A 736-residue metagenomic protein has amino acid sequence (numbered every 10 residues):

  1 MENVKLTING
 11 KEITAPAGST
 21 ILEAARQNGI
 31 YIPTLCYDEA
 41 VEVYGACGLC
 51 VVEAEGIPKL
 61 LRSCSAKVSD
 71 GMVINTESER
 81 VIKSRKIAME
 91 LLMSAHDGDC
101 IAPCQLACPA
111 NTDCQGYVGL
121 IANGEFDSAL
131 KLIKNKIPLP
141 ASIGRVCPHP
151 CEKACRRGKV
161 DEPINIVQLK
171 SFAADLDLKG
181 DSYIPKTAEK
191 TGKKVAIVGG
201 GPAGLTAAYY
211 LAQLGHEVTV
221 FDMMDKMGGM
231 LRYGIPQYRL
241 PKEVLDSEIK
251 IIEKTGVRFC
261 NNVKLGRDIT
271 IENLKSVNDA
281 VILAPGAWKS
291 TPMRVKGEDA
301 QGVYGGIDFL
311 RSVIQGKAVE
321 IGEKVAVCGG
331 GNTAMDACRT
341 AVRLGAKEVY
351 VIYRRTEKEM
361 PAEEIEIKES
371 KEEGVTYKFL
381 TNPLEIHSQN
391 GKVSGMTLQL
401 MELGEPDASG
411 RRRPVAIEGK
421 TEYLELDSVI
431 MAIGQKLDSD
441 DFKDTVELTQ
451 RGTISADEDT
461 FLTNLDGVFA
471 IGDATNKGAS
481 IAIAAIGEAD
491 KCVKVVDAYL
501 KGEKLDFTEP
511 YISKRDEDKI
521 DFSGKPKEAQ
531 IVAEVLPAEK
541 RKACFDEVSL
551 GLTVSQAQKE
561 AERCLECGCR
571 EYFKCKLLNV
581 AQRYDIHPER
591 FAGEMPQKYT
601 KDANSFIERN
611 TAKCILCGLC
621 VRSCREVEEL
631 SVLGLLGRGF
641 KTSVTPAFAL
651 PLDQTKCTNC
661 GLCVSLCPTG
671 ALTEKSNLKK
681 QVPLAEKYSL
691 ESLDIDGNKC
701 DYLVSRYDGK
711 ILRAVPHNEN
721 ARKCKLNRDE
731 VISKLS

Functional and structural regions predicted by a protein language model:
M1-L106, Q115, G119, N123-D127 (+2 more regions): Signature of N-terminal electron-transfer/Fe-S-associated modules in redox systems
V4-T14, A54, V73-E77, I82-M89 (+10 more regions): N-terminal export/assembly segments and adjacent metallocofactor-ligating motifs of anaerobic energy-metabolism
L6-I8, E12, I32-V41, M89-A107 (+14 more regions): Ferredoxin-like iron-sulfur electron-transfer modules
F172-E189, S247-R267, S290-L344, T449-N464: Glycine-rich dinucleotide-binding loop and its adjacent helix/turn
K194-E217, A334-V342: N-terminal Rossmann-like FAD-binding beta1-loop-alpha1 element of flavoenzymes
E217-V220, M224-T255, F259, R311-V313 (+2 more regions): Rossmann-like dinucleotide-binding cores of NAD(P)H-dependent redox enzymes
Q301-G322, P406-A479, A484, I520: FAD-site-proximal beta/loop scaffold in flavoenzymes
A474-G502: A conserved FAD-binding loop/helix module that cradles the flavin
